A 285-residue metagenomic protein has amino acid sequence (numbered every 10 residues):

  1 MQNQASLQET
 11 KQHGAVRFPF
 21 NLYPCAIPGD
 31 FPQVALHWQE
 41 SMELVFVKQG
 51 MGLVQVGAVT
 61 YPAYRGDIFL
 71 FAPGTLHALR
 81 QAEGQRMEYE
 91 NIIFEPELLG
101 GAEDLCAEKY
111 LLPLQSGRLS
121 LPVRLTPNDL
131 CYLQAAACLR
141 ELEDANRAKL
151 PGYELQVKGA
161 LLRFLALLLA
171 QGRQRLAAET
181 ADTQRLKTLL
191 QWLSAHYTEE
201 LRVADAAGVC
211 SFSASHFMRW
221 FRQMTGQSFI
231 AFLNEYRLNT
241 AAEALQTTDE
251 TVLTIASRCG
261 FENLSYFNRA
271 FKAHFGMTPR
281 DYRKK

Functional and structural regions predicted by a protein language model:
M1-I68, T75, A107-K109, L119-V123 (+2 more regions): Generic protein-terminus/edge-of-domain signal
Q2-C25, L76, R80-D144: A hydrophobic/aromatic-rich effector-binding and dimerization subdomain of bacterial HTH-type transcriptional regulators
P32-Q39, R80-A82, A102-E103, Y153: Short histidine-centered beta-strand/loop micro-motifs that create catalytic or ligand/metal-coordination sites
E43, A145, E262: Acidic-residue sensor for enzyme active/binding pockets
K48, A136-R147, L190, S194-T198 (+1 more regions): Regular secondary-structure segments
L119, L125-A178, Q184: An amphipathic alpha-helical interaction segment
C131-Q134, A181-L189, T225, N234-R237: N-terminal positioning helix adjacent to the helix-turn-helix/winged-helix DNA-binding module
L167-R173, Q191-N239, Q246, E250-K285: Basic/polar phosphate-binding segments, predominantly the helix-turn-helix DNA-binding elements of transcriptional
